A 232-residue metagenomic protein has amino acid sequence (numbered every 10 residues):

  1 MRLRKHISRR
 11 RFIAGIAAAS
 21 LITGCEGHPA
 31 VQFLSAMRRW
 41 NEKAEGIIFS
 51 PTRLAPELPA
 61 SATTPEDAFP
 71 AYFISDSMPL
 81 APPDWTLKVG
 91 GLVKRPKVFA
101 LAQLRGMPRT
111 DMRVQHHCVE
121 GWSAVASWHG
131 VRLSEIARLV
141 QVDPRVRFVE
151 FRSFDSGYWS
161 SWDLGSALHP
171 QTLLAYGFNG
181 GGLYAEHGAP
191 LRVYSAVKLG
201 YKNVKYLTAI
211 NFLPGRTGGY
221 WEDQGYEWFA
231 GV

Functional and structural regions predicted by a protein language model:
M1-I7, G15-L21: N-terminal secretory signal peptides
L21-I22, V142: A generic secondary-structure boundary signal that marks alpha-helix termini
H28-V232: Structured, non-membrane catalytic/scaffold regions adjacent to prosthetic-group chemistry
